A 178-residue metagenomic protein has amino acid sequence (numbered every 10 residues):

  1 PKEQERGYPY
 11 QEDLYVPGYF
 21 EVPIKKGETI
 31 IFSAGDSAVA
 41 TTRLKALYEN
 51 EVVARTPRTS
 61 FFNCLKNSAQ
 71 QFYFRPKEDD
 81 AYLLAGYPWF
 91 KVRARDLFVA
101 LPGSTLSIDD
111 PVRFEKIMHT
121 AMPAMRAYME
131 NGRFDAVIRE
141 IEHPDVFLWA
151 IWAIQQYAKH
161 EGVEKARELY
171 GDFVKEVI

Functional and structural regions predicted by a protein language model:
P1-I178: Acidic, mature catalytic/reactive cores of soluble proteins
